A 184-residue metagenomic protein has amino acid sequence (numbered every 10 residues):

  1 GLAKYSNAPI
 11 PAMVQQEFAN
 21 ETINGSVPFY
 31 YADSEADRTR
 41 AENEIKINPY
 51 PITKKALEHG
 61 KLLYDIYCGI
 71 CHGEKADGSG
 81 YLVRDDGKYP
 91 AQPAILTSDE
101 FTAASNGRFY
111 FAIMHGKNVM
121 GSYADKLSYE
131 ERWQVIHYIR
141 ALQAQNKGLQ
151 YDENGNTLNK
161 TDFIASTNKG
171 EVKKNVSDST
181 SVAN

Functional and structural regions predicted by a protein language model:
G1-I52, L127-V135: Periplasmic c-type cytochrome electron-transfer domains
K54, E58, A103, K126-E130: Soluble non-cytosolic domains of exported or imported proteins
L57-K61, G78-Y110: Gly/Gly-Pro-rich "capping" loops immediately C-terminal to redox-active cysteine motifs in periplasmic/lumenal
G60, Y64-E74, V135-I139: The canonical Cys-X-X-Cys-His
G69-H72, A94, G121: Cys/His/Pro-rich metal-binding microdomains
H72-G78, M114, A124-L127, R140: Detector for the c-type heme attachment site
K88-Y89, E100, S122-A124, S128-N184: Flexible coil segments in periplasmic/lumen-exposed cytochrome c-class electron-transfer proteins
N106-M114, W133-I136: An amphipathic alpha-helix signature
